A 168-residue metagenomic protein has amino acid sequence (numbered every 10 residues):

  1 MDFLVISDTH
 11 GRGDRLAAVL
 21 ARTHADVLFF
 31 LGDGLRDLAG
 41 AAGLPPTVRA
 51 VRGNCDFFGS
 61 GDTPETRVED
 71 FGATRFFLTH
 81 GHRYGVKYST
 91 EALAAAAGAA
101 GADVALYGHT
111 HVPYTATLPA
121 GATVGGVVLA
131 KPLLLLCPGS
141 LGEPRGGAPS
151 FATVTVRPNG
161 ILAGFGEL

Functional and structural regions predicted by a protein language model:
D2, R15-A18, R22, T63 (+3 more regions): Binuclear metal-dependent phosphoesterase catalytic core
D2-F71: Core catalytic region of metal-dependent phosphoesterases/phosphodiesterases, especially metallo-beta-lactamase-like
V5, A50, A105, L135-C137: Conserved beta-strand scaffold positions in the cores of enzyme catalytic domains, especially in NTP/NDP-utilizing
D8-T9, L31-D33, R52-N54, G81 (+3 more regions): Fold-independent oxyanion-binding glycine-rich loops and adjacent beta-strand/coil segments at enzyme active sites
H10-D14, L35-A39, C55-S60, Y84-Y88 (+2 more regions): Active-site environment of divalent metal-dependent phosphoester hydrolases
A18, G43, T90, P119-G121: Alpha-helical transmembrane segments and their juxtamembrane interfaces
T23-L28, A50, R75-F76, T115 (+2 more regions): Generic alpha-helical hydrophobic packing signal
R49-A100: Helix-adjacent hinge/juxtasegments
